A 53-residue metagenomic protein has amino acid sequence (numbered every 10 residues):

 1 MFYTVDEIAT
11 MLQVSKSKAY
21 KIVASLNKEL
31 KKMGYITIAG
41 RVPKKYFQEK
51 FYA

Functional and structural regions predicted by a protein language model:
M1, A9-T10: Amphipathic, hydrophobic secondary-structure cores in small proteins
M1-F2, A53: Absolute protein N-terminus
F2-Y3, R41: A generic alpha-helix surface/boundary motif
Y3-T4, S25: Short Gly/charged-rich anion-binding patches and loops
V5-D6, K45: Residues within the helices of the helix-turn-helix
M11-Q48, Y52: Major-groove DNA-recognition helix of helix-turn-helix-type DNA-binding domains
